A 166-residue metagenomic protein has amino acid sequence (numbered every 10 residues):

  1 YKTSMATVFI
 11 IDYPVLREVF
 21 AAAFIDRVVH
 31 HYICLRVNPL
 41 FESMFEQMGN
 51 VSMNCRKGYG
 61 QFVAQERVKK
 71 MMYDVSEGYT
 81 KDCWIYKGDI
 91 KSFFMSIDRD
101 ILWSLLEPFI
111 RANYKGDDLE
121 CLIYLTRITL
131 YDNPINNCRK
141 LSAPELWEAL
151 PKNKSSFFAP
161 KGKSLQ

Functional and structural regions predicted by a protein language model:
T3-V28, F45-Y59, N133, N137-Q166: Short, conserved non-catalytic motifs in the polymerase core
V8, Y13, R17, H30 (+2 more regions): Generic structural signal for short, flexible, solvent-exposed coil/loop and linker residues
A22, D26-L35, D100, S104 (+1 more regions): Non-catalytic, well-ordered alpha-helical scaffold segments
C34-D98, L130: Active-site-proximal segment of RNA-dependent polymerases
E77-Q166: Conserved polymerase palm-domain catalytic core
